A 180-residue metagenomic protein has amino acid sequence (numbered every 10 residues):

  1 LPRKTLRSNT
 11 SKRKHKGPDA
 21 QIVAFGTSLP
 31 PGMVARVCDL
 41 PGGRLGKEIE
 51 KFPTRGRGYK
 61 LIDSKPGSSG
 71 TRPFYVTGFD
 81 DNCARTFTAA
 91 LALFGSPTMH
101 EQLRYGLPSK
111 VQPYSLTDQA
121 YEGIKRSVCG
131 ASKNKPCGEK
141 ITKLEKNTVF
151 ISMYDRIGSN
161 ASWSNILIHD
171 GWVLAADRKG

Functional and structural regions predicted by a protein language model:
L1-L45, A89-G180: Non-cytosolic coordination micro-motifs
P2-R13, L40-G42, K47-D80: Compositionally biased P/S/T/G-rich terminal and signal peptide-adjacent segments that lie outside catalytic cores
G70-H100: Mid-length scaffold segments of soluble, non-membrane domains
